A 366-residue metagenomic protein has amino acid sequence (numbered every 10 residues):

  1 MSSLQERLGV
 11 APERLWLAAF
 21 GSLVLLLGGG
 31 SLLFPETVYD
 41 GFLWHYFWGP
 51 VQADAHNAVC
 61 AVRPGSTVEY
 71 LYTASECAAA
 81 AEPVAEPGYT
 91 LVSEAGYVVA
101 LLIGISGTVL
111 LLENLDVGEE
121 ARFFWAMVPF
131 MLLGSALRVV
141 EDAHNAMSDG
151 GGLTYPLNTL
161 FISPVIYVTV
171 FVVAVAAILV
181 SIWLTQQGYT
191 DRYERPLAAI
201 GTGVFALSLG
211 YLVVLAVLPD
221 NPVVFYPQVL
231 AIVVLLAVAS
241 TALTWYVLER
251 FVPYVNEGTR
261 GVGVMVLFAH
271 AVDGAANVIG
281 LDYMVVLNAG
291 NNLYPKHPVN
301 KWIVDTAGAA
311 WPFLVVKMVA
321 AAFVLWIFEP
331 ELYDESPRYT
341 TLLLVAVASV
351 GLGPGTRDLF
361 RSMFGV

Functional and structural regions predicted by a protein language model:
M1-V366: Charge-biased, low-complexity intrinsically disordered regions
